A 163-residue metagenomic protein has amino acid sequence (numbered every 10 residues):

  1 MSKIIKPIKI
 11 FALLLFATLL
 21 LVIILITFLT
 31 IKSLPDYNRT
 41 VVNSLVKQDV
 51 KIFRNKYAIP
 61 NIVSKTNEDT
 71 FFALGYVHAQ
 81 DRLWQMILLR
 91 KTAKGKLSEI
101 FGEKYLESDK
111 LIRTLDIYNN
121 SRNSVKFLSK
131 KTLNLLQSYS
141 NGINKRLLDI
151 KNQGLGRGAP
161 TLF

Functional and structural regions predicted by a protein language model:
I4-V42: N-terminal type II signal-anchor transmembrane helix that functions as the membrane-insertion/stop-transfer segment
T30-S33, Y37-S44, Q48-V50, Y57-F163: Flexible, non-catalytic peripheral segments of proteins
